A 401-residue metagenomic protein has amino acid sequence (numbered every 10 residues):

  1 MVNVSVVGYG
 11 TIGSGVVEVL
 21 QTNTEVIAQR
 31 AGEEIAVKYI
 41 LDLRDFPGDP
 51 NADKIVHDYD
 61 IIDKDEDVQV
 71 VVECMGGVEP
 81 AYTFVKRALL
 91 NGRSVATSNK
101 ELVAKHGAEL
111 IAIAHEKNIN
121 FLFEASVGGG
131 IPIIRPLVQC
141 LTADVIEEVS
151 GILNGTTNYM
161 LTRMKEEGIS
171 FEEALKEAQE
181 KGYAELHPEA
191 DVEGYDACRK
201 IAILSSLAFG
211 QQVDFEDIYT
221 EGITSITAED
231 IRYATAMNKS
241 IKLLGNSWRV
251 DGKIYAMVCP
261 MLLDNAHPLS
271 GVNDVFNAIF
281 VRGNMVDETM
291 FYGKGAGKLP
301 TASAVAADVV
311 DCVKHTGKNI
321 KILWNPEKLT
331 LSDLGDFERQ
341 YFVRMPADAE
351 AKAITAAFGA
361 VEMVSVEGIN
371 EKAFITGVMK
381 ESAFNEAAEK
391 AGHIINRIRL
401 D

Functional and structural regions predicted by a protein language model:
M1-L90: N-terminal glycine-/serine-/threonine-rich beta1-alpha1-beta2 phosphate-ribose binding loop of Rossmann-like
V7, T11, G15, I35 (+14 more regions): Conserved active-site and cofactor/substrate-binding residues in soluble primary-metabolism enzymes
A81-R87, S98-V138: Rossmann-fold NAD(P)-binding glycine/threonine-rich loop
S94-A96: A short hydrophobic/small-residue beta-strand
I133-I146, T157-E172, R199-V213, D308: Oxidoreductase and adenylate-handling cofactor-binding alpha/beta cores
I146-S150, N158-L161, K165, E177 (+2 more regions): Catalytic, metal-anchored helix/loop core of enzyme active sites in primary metabolism
E173-G271, F276-A278: Substrate-binding/catalytic subdomain of NAD(P)-dependent oxidoreductase enzymes
V309-D401: A conserved regulatory-domain signal marking ACT and ACT-like small-molecule sensing domains and adjacent regulatory
